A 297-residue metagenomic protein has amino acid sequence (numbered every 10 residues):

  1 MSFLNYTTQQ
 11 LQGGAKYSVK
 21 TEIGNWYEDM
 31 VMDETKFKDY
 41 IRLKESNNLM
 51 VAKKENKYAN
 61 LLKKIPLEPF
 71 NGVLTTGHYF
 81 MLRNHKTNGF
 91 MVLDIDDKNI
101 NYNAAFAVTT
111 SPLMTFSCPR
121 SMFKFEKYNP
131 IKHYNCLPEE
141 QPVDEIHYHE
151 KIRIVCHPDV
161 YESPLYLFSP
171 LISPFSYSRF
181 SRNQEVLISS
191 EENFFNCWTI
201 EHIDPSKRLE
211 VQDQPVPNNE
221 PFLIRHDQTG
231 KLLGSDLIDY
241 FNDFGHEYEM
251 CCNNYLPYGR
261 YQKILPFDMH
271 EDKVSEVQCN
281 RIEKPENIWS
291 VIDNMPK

Functional and structural regions predicted by a protein language model:
M1-K297: Lectin-like carbohydrate-binding module/patch detector with strong preference for beta-trefoil
